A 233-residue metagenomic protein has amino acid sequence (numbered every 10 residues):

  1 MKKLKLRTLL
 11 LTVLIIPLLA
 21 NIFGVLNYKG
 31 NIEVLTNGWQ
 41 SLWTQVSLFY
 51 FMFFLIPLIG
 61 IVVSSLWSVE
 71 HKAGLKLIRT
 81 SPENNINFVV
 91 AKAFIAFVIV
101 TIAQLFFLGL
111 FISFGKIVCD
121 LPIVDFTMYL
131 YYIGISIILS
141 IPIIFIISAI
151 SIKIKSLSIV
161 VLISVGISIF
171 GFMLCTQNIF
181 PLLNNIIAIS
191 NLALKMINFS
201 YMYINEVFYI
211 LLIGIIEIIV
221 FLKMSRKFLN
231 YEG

Functional and structural regions predicted by a protein language model:
M1-L14: Aromatic- and glycine-rich beta-strand/loop motifs that create alpha-glucan
K2-L4, I86-N87, I150-L157, F228-Y231: Membrane-interface helix-boundary motifs at transmembrane edges
L11, I86, V90-A91, V161-L162: Signature of the 12-TM Major Facilitator Superfamily
I16-I59, V63-S65, V90-L157, I197 (+1 more regions): Secretory targeting signals
L26-L42, V161, V165-G233: Terminal transmembrane helical anchor/hairpin motif
S64-F97: Helix-loop-helix units of permease transmembrane domains in multi-pass membrane transporters, especially ABC
W67, L75, L110, F114 (+4 more regions): Hydrophobic alpha-helical interface/terminus motif in multipass membrane transporters
